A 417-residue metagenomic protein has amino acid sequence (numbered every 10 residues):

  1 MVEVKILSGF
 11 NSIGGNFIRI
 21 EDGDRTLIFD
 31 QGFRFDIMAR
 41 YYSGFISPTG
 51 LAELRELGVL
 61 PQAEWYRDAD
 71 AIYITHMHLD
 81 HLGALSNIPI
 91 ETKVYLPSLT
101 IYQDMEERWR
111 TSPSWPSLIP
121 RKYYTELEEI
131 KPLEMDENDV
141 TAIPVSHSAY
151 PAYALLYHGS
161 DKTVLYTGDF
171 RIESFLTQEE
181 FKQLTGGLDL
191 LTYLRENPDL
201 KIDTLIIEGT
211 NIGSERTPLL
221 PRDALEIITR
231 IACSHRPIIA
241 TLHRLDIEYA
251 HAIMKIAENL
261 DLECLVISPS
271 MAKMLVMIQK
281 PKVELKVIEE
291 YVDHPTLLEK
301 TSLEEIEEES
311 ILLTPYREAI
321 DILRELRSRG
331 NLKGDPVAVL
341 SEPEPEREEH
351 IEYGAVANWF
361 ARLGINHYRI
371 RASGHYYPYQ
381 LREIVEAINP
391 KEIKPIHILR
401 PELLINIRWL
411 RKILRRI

Functional and structural regions predicted by a protein language model:
V2-S12, N16-A71, D80-I247: His/Asp/Glu-rich metal-coordinating catalytic cores of metallo-dependent phosphodiesterases/hydrolases acting on
R19-D24, I28, Y153-A387: Metal-dependent phosphodiesterase/nuclease catalytic metal-binding core
P89-E91, L260, L363, W409-L410: Short, structured coil segments at secondary-structure junctions
R121-P132, L285-E299, L414-R416: Short acidic-hydrophobic, aromatic-tinged amphipathic segments that line or gate anion-handling sites
I388, E402-I417: Short acidic, glycine/proline-enriched helix-loop-strand junctions
I393: Hydrophobic, well-ordered secondary-structure elements that form the walls of internal hydrophobic environments
